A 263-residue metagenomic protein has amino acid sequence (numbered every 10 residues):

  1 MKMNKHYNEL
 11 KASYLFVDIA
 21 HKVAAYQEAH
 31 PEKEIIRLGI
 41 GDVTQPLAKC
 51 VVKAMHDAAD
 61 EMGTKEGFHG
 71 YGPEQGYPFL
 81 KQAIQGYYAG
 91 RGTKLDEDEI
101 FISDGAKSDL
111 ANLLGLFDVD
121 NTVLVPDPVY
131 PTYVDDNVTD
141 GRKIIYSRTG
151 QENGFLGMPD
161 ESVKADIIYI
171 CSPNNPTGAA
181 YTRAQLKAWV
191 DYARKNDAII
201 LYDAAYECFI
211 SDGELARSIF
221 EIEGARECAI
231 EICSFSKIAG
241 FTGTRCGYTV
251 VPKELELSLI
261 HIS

Functional and structural regions predicted by a protein language model:
K2-D104, N112: N-terminal small-domain helix-loop-helix segment of the aminotransferase-like
H30, D140, K195-N196: Helix C-cap/helix->beta junction micro-motif
E66-D191, E207-I222, R226, I230: Conserved core of the PLP fold type I
S172, I200-L201: Residue-level marker for buried hydrophobic side chains located in beta-strands that build the well-ordered beta-sheet
A204: Walker B catalytic acidic pair
I222-S263: Conserved core segment of the aminotransferase class I/II
